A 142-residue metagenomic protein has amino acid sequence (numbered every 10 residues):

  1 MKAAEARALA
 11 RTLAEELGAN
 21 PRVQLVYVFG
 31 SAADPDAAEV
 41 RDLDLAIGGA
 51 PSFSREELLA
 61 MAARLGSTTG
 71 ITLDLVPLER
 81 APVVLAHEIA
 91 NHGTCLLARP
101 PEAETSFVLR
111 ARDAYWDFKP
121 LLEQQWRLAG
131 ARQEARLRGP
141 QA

Functional and structural regions predicted by a protein language model:
M1-L25, A33-E39, G48-A142: Catalytic core of pol beta-like nucleotidyltransferases
D44-A46: Short, well-ordered beta-strand segments
